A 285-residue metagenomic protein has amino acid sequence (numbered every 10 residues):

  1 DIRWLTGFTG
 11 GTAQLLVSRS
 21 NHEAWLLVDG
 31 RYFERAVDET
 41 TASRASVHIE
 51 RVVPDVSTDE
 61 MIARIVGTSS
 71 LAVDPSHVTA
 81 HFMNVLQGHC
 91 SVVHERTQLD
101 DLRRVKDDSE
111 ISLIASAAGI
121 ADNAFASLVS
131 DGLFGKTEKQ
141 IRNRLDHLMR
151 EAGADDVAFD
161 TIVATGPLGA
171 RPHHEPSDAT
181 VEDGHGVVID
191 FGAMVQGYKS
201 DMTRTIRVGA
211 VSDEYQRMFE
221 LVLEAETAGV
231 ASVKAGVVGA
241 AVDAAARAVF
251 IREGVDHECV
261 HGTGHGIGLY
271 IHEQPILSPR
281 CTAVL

Functional and structural regions predicted by a protein language model:
D1-L285: Active-site neighborhoods and metal-handling regions in enzymes and metal-associated proteins
